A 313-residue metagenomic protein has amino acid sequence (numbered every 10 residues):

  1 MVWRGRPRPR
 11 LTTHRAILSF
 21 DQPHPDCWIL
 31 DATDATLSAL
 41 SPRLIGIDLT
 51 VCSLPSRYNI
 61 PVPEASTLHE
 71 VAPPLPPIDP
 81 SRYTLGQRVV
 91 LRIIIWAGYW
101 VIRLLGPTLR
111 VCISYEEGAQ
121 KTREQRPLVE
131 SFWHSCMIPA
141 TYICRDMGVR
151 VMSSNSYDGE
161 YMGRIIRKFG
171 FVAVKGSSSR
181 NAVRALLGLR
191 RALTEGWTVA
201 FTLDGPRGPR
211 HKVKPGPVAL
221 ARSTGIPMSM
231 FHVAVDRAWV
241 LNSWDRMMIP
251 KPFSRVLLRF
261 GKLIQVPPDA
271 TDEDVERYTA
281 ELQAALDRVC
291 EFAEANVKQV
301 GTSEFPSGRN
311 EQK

Functional and structural regions predicted by a protein language model:
W3-R10, S41-R43: Intrinsic, low-complexity polybasic segments
P7-L11, P23, S56: Short, low-complexity intrinsically disordered segments enriched in A/P/G/S/L with frequent Arg, especially at protein
T12-A16, A32-A39, T50, T302: Ala/Thr-enriched low-complexity intrinsically disordered regions
N59-D146, R164, Q283-K313: Membrane-anchoring hydrophobic helices of lipid-metabolizing enzymes
P77, K212-D272: A cross-family acyltransferase "interaction/gating" segment
R126-R180, V240: Catalytic core of membrane glycerolipid acyltransferases/transacylases, capturing the structured, soluble-facing
G188-L220, T224: Catalytic-site beta-strand/loop segments enriched in glycine and acidic/polar residues
